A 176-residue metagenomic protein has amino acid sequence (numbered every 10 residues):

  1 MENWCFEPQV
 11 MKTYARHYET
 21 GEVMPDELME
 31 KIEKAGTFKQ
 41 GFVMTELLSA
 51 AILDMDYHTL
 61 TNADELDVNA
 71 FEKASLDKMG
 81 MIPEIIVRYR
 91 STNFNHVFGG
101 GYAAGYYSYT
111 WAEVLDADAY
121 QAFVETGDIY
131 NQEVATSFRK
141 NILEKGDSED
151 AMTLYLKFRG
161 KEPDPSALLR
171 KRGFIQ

Functional and structural regions predicted by a protein language model:
M1-Q176: Cation-handling catalytic/transport regions enriched in His/Asp/Glu
